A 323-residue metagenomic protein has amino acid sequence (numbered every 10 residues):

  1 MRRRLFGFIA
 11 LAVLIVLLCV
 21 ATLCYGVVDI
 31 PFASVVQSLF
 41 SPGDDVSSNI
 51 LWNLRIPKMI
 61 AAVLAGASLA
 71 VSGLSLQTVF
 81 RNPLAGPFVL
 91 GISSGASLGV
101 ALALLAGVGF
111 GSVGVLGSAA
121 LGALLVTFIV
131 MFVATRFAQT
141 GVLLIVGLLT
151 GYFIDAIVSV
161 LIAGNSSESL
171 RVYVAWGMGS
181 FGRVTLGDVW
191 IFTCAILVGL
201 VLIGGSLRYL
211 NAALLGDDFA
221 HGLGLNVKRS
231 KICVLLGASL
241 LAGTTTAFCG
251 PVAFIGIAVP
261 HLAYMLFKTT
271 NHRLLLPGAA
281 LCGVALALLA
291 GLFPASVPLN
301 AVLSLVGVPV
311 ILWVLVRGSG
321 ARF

Functional and structural regions predicted by a protein language model:
M1-F323: Alpha-helical transmembrane segments in inner-membrane proteins
